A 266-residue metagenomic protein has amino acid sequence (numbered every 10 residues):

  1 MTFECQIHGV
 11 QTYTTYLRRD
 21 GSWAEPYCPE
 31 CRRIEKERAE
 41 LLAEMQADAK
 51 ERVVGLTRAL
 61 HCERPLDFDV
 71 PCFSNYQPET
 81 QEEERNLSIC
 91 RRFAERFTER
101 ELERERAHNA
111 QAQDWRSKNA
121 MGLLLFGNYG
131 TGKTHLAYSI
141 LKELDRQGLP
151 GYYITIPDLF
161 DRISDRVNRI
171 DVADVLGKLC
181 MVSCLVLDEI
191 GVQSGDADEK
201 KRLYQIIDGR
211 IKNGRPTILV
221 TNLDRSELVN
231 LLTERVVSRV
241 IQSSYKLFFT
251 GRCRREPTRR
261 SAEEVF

Functional and structural regions predicted by a protein language model:
M1-R85, K246-L247, T258-F266: A short, basic N-terminal segment
S74-R106: N-terminal pre-Walker A segment at the start of P-loop NTPase domains
E84-R91, A120-M121, F126, L141 (+2 more regions): Short glycine-rich substrate-engagement loop in P-loop NTPases that contacts/grips substrate
L102-R116: Intrinsically disordered, low-complexity domain-flanking/linker segments in eukaryotic proteins, enriched
Q113-A137: Walker A/P-loop nucleotide-binding motif
L149-P150, M181-L185, N213-L219: Loop/turn-to-beta-strand initiation segments
F160-R166, I190-F266: Replace "adjacent to P-loop NTPase cores in ATP/GTP-dependent enzymes" with "adjacent to NTP-binding cores
